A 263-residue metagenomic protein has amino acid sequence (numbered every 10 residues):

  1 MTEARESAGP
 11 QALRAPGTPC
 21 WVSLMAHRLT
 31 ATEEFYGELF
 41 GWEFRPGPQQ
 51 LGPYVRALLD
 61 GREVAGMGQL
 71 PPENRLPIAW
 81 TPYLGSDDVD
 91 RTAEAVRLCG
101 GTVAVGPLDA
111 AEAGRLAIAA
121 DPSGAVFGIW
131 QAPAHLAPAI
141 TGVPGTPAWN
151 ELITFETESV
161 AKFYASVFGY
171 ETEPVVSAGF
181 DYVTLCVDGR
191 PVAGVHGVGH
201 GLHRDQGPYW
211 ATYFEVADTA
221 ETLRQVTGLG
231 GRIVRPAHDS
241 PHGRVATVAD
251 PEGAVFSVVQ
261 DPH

Functional and structural regions predicted by a protein language model:
M1-R14, C99-A148, E173-R190, G197-L202 (+1 more regions): Vicinal oxygen chelate
T2-E3, G9-P16, C20-R62, L98 (+5 more regions): Core segments of cupin and vicinal oxygen chelate
T18-H27, V55-A57, P72-A95, R115-A120 (+3 more regions): Vicinal oxygen chelate
L29-A31, V64, N74, V89-R91 (+7 more regions): Generic "edge-of-domain/loop-turn" microfeature
T32-E34, M67, P77, T92-E94 (+5 more regions): Short acidic, gly/pro-rich beta-turn/loop elements at beta-sheet edges and active-site/ligand-binding grooves
G41, R62-A65, L84-S86, V103 (+7 more regions): Short, low-complexity, polar/charged sequence segments that are solvent-exposed and flexible
P48-T141: Active-site-adjacent scaffolding segments
L58, G68, W130, E151 (+3 more regions): Residues in well-ordered beta-strands of folded domains
